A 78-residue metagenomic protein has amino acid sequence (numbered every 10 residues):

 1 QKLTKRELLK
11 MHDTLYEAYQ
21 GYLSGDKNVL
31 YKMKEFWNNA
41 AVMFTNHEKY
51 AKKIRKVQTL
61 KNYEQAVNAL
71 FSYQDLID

Functional and structural regions predicted by a protein language model:
Q1-D78: Alpha/beta catalytic cores of nucleotide-metabolism and tRNA/nucleoside-modifying enzymes
